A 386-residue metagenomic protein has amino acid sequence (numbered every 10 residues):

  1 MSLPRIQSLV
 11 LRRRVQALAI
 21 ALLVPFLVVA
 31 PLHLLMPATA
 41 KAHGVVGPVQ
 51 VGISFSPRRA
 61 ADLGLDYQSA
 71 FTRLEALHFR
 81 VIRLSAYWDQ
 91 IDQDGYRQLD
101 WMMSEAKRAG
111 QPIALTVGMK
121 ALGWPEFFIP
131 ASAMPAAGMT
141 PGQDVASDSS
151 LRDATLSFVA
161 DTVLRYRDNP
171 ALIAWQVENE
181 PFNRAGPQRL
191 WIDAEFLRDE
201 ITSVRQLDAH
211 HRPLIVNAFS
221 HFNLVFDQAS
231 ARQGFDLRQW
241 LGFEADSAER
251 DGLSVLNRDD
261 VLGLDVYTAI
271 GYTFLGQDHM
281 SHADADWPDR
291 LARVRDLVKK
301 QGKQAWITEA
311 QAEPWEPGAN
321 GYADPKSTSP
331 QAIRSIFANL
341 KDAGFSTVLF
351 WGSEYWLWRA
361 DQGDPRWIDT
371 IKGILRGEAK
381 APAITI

Functional and structural regions predicted by a protein language model:
S2-P25: N-terminal Sec-pathway targeting helices
L32-L74, F79-R80: Boundary/entry segment of secreted carbohydrate-active catalytic domains
A60-E75, T155-V163, A231-V255, S329-N339: Short, acidic/polar
Y67-P135, P187-N217, D278-W287: Aromatic-lined substrate-binding rim segments of carbohydrate-active enzymes
Y87, K120, P125, P141-L190 (+1 more regions): Active-site groove signature of glycoside hydrolases
R97, L122-D144, W191, Q228-W240 (+2 more regions): Aromatic- and acidic-residue-enriched segments that line the glycan-binding/catalytic groove of carbohydrate-active
G118, Q304-I386: Substrate-binding cleft of secreted/luminal carbohydrate-active enzymes
H211-V216, N223-G318: Glycoside hydrolase catalytic-domain groove-lining segments
